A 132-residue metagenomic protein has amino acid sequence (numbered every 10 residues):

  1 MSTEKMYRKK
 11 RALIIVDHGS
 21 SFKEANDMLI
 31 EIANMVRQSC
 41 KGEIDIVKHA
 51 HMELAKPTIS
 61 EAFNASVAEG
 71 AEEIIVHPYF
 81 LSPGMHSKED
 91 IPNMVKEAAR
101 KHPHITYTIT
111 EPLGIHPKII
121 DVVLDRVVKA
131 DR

Functional and structural regions predicted by a protein language model:
M1-R132: Active-site-proximal alpha-helix that buttresses catalytic centers in soluble enzyme cores
